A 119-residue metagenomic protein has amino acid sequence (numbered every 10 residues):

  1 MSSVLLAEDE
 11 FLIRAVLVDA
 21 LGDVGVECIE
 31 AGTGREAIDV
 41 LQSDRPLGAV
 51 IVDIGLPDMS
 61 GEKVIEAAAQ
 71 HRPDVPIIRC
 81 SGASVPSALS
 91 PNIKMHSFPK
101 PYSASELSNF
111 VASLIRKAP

Functional and structural regions predicted by a protein language model:
E8: Conserved acidic carboxylate
F11-I29: Two-component/phosphorelay signaling modules centered on CheY-like receiver
E30-A49: Acidic, metal-coordinating helix/loop segments flanking the phosphotransfer/catalytic sites of two-component signaling
T33, S60-K63: Acidic catalytic/metal-coordinating carboxylates
D53: Active-site residues of response regulator receiver
P57: The feature encodes the CheY-like receiver
E62-P73: Short amphipathic alpha-helix used as the core "switch/output" element in two-component signaling
